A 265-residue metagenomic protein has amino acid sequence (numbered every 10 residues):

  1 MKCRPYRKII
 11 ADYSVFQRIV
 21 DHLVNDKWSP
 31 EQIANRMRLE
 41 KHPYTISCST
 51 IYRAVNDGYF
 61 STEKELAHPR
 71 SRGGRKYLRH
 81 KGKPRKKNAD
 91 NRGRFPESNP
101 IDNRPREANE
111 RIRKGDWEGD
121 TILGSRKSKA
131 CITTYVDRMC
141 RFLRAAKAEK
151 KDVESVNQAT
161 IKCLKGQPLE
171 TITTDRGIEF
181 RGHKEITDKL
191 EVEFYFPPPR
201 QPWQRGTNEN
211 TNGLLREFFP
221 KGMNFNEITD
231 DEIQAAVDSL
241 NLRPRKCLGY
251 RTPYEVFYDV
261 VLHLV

Functional and structural regions predicted by a protein language model:
M1-D26, R36-L39: Short, basic alpha-helical/linker "hinge" immediately adjacent to a nucleic-acid-recognition surface
S14-D26, P168, T187-V265: Charged alpha-helix within mobile-element recombinases
I19, I33, I51, D120 (+7 more regions): Mobile genetic element proteins and their domesticated derivatives, centered on retroelements and DNA transposons
P43-N109: Basic, flexible linker segments flanking DNA-binding modules in nucleic acid-interacting mobile-element proteins
K114-G124: Two-metal-ion RNase H-like nuclease active-site motif
D120, Q167-G182, P199-R200: Acidic/histidine-rich, metal-coordinating catalytic segments
L123-S128, A145-G166: Active-site beta-loop-alpha junctions of metal-dependent nucleic acid enzymes, especially the RNase H-like/DDE
A130-I132: Short loop/turn microsegments at loop-to-beta-strand junctions
